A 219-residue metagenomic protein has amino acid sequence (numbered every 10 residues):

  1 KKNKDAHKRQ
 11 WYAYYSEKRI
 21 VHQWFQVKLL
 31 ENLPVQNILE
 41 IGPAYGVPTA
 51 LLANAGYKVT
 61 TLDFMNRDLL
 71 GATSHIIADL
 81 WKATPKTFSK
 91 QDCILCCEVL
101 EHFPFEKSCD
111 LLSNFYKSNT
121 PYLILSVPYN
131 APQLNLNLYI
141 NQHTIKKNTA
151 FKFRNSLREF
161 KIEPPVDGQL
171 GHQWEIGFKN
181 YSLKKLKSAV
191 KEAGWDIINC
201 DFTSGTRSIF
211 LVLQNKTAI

Functional and structural regions predicted by a protein language model:
K1, I20, A53, T84 (+1 more regions): Short hydrophobic/aromatic-rich motifs at helix boundaries and adjacent loops
K1, R19, I41, P104 (+1 more regions): Charged, low-complexity surface patches
N3-Q26: Class I SAM-dependent methyltransferase Rossmann-like catalytic core, especially the SAM/SAH-binding loop
R9-A13, V47, W81, P104-A218: S-adenosyl-L-methionine-dependent methyltransferase catalytic module, highlighting the catalytic core
A13-Y14, V35-Q36, E98-V99, H172-W174: Short, contiguous strand/loop micro-motifs
E17, L29, P43, S74 (+2 more regions): Short N-terminal micro-motifs specific to bacterial/archaeal maturation and metal-cluster initiation sites
R19-Q26, Y45, K179-L183: A structural signal for well-ordered alpha-helical scaffolds and beta->alpha junctions
V27-N135, F210-N215: Conserved SAM-binding loop
